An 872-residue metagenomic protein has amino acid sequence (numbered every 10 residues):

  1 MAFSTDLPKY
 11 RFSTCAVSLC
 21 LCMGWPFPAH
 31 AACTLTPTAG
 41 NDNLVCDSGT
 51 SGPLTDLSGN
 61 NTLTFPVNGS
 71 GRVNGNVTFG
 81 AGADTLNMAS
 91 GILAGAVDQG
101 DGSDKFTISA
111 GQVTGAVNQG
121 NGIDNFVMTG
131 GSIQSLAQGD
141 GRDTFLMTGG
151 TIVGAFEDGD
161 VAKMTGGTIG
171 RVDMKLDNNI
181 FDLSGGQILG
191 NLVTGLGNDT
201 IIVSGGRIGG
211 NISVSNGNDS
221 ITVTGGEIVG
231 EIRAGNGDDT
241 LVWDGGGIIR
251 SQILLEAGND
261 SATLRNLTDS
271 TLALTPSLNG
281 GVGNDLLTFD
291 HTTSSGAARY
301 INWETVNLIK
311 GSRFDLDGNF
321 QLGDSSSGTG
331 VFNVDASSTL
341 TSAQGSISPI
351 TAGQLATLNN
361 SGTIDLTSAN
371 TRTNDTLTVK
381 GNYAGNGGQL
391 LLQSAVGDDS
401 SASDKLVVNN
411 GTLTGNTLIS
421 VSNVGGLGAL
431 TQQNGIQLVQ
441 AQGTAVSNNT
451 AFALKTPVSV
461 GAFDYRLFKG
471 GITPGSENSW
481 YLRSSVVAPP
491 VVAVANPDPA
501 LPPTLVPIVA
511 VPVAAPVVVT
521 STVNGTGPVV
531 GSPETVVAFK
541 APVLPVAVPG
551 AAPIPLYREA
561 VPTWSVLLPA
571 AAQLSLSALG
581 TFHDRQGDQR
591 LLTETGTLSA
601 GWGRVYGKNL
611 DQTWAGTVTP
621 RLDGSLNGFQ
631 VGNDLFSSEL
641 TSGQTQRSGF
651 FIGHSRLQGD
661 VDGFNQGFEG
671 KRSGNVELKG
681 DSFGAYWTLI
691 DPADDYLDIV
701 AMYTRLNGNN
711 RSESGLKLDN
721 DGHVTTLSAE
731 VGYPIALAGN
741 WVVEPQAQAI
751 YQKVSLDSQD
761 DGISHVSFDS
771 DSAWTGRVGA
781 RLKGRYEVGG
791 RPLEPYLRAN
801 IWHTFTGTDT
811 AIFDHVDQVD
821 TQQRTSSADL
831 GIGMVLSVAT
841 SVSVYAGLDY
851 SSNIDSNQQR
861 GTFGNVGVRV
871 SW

Functional and structural regions predicted by a protein language model:
A2-H30: Gram-negative bacterial Sec-dependent N-terminal signal peptides
L7, R11-V17, L44-V45, Q393-S394 (+2 more regions): Outer-membrane translocation/initiation segment of Type V secreted surface proteins
H30-T78, R313-S325, T595, S599-G601 (+1 more regions): N-terminal segments that cap or nucleate solenoid repeat domains
P37, V113, I152, I208 (+6 more regions): Extracellular beta-solenoid/beta-roll
G40, G59-N60, G80-G82, L93 (+22 more regions): Conserved consensus positions within extracellular tandem repeat modules
T64-N68, N87-G91, T107-G111, V127-G131 (+11 more regions): Right-handed parallel beta-helix
T78, T85-N87, A96-D98, K105-T107 (+17 more regions): Short beta-strand elements of solenoid repeat domains
L254, T341, T351-A352, A369 (+2 more regions): Membrane translocator/pore-forming domains, dominated by Gram-negative outer-membrane beta-barrels
